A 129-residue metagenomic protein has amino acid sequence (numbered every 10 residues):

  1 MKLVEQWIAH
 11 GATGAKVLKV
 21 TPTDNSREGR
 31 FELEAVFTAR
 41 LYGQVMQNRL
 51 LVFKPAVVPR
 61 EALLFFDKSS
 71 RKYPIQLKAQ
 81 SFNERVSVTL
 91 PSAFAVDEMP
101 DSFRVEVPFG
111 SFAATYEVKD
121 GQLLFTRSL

Functional and structural regions predicted by a protein language model:
M1-L129: A sensor for short, sequence-defined functional sites
